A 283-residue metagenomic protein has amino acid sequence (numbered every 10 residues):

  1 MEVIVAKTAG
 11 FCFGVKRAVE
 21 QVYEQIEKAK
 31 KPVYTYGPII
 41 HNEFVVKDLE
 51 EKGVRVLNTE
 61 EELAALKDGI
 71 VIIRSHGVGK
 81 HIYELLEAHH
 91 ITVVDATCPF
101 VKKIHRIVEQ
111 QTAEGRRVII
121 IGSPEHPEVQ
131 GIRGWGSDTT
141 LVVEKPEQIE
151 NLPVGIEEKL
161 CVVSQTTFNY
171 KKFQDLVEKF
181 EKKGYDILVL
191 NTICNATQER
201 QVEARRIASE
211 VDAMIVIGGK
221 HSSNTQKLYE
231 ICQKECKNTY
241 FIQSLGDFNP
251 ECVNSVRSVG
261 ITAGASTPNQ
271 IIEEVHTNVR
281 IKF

Functional and structural regions predicted by a protein language model:
M1-F283: The feature marks the mature, well-folded catalytic cores of soluble enzymes
